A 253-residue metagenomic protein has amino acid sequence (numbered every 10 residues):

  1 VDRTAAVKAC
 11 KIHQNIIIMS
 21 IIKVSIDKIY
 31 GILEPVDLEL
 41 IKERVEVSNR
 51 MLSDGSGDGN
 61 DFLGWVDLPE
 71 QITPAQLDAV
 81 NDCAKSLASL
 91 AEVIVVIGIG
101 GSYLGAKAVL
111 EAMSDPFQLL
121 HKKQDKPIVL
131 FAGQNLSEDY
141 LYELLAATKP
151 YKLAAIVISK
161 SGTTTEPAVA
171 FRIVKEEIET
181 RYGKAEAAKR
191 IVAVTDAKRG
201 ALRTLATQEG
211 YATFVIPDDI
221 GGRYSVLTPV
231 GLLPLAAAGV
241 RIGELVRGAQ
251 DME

Functional and structural regions predicted by a protein language model:
V1-D2, K198: Residues at the start of alpha-helices and the adjacent loop-to-helix junctions
D2, H13-N15: Intrinsic-disorder-associated, low-complexity terminal segments enriched in Asp/Asn/His/Tyr and depleted of Lys/Arg
R3, G57, A91-V93: Exposed boundary/loop context
M19-A88: Extended, charge-enriched "interface" segments that sit outside catalytic cores
K85-E253: Glycine-rich phosphate-binding loops that contact phosphosugars or nucleotide phosphates
